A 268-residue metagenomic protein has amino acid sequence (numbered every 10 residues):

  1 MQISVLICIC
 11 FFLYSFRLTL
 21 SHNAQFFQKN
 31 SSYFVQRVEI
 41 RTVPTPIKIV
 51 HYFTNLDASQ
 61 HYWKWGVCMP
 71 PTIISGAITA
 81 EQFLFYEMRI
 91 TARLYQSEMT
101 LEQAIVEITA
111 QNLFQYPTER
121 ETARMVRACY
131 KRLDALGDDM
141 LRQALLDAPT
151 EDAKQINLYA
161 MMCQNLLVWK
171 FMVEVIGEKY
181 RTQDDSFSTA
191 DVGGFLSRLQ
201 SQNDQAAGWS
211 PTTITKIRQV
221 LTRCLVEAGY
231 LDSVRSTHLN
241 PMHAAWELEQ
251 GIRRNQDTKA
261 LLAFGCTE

Functional and structural regions predicted by a protein language model:
M1, L13, L20-N23, V43 (+1 more regions): Short terminal hydrophobic/aromatic SLiMs and anchors at protein ends
I3, F26-N30, I40, I49 (+1 more regions): Polybasic, lysine-rich low-complexity intrinsically disordered segments
C8-C10, C68: Cysteine-centered motifs
N23-A24, V35, A58: Short hydrophobic alpha-helical segments enriched in small aliphatic residues
H51-Y52, W65-Q155: Eukaryotic partner-binding/assembly regions in large regulatory complexes
N157-Y159, C163-D185: Positively charged, polyanion-binding regions of nucleic-acid-associated proteins
S188-Q202: DNA-recognition alpha helix
A207-E268: Accessory, usually C-terminal, subdomains that scaffold auxiliary metal cofactors
